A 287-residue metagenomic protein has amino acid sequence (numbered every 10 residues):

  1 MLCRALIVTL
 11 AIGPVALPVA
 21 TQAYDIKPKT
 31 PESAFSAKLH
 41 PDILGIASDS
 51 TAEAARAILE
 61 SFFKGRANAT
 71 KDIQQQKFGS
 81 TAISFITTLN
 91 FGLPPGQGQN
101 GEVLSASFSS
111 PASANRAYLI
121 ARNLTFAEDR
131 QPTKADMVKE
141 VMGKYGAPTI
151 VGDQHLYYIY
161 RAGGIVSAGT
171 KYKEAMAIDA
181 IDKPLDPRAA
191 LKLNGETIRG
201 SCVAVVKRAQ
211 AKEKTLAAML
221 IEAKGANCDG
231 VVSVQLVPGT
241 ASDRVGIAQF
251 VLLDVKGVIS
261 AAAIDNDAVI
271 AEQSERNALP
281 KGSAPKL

Functional and structural regions predicted by a protein language model:
M1-I7: Bacterial N-terminal signal peptides that target proteins for export
I12-Q22: C-terminal segment of classical bacterial N-terminal signal peptides
Y24-G79, A121-L287: Non-cytosolic coordination micro-motifs
N68-F126: Mid-chain, structured segments of secreted extracytoplasmic proteins
